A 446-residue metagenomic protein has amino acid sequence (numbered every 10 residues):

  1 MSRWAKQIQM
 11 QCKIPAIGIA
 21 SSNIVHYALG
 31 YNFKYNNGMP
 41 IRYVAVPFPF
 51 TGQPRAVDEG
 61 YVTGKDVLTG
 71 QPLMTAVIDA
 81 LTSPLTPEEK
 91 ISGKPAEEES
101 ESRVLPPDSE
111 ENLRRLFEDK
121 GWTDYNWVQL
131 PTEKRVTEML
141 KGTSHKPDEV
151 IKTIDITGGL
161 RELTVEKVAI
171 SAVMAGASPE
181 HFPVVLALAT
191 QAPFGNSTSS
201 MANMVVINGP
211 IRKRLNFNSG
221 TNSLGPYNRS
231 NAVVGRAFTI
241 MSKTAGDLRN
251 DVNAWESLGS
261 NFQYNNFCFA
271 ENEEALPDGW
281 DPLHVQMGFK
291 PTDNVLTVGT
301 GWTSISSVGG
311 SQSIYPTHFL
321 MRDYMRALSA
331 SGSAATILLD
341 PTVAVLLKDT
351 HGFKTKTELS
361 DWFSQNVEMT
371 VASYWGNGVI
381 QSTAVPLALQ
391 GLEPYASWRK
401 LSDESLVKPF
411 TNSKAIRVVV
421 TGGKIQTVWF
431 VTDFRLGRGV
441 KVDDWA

Functional and structural regions predicted by a protein language model:
M1-Q11: Short Gly/Thr/Asp-enriched flexible loops that form oxyanion-binding sites at enzyme active sites
K6, E97-A446: Non-transmembrane, aqueous-exposed alpha-helical and coiled segments at domain scale
Q11-C12, N37-M39: Short, structured coil segments at secondary-structure junctions
P15-A20: Short hydrophobic alpha-helical runs that function as membrane-insertion/retention elements
N23, F48-G52, P341-V343: Glycine-rich beta-alpha junction loops
I24-N37: Glycine-rich, charge-decorated loop segments at or immediately adjacent to ligand/cofactor-binding or catalytic sites
M39-Q53: Mobile beta-alpha loop/short-helix "lid" or hinge segments that flank ligand
T51-E89: A charged, well-structured terminal subsegment
